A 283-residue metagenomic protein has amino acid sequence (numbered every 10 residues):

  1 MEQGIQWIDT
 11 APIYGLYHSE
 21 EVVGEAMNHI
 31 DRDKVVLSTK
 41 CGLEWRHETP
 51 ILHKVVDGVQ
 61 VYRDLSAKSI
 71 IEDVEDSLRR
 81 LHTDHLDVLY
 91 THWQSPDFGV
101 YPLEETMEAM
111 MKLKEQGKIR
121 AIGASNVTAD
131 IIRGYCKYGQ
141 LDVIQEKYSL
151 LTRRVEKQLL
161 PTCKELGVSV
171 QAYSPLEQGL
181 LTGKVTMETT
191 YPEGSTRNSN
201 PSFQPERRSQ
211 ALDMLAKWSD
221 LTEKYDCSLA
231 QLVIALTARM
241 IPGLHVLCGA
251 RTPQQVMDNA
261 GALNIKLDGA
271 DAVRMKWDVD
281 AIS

Functional and structural regions predicted by a protein language model:
M1-K40: N-terminal binding-site loop/beta-alpha segment at the start of enzyme catalytic domains that lines or forms
E2, A26-R32, R79-H82, Y135-G139: Acidic (Asp/Glu)-rich catalytic clusters
I8, L86, I122: Glycine-centered flexible beta-alpha turn that most often forms the glycine-rich phosphate-binding loop
S19, I70-V74, L103-T106, A211: Aromatic/hydrophobic pocket-lining residues that form the small-molecule binding cavity in soluble enzyme cores
V55-I71, D97-Y101: Active-site mouth loops of central-metabolism enzymes
S66-R80, T128-G134: Short, acidic/polar
L78-D97: Active-site groove signature of glycoside hydrolases
Q94-S283: Beta/alpha (TIM)-barrel catalytic core signal, keyed to glycine-rich beta->alpha loops juxtaposed to Asp/Glu that bind
